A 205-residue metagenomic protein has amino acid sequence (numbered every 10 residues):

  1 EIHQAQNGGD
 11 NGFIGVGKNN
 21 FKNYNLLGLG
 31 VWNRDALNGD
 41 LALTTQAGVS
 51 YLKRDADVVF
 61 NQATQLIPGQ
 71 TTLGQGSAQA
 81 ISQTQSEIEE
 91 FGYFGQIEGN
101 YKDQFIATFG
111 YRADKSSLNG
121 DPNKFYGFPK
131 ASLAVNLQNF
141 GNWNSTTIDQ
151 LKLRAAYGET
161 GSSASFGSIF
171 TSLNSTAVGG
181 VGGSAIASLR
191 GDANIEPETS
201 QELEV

Functional and structural regions predicted by a protein language model:
E1, N11-V205: Extracellular/periplasmic, surface-exposed regions of secreted and cell-surface proteins
Q6-G9: A subset of solvent-exposed loop/turn segments in beta-rich extracellular surface proteins, enriched in glycine
